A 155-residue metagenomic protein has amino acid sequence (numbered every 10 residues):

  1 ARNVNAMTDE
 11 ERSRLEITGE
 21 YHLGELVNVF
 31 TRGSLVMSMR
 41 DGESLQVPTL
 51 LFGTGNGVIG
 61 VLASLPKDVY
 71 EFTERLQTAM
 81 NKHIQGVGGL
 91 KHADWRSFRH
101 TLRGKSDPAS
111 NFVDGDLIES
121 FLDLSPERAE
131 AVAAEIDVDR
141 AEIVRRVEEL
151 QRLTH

Functional and structural regions predicted by a protein language model:
A1-H155: C-terminal scaffolding/assembly regions of large eukaryotic complex subunits
